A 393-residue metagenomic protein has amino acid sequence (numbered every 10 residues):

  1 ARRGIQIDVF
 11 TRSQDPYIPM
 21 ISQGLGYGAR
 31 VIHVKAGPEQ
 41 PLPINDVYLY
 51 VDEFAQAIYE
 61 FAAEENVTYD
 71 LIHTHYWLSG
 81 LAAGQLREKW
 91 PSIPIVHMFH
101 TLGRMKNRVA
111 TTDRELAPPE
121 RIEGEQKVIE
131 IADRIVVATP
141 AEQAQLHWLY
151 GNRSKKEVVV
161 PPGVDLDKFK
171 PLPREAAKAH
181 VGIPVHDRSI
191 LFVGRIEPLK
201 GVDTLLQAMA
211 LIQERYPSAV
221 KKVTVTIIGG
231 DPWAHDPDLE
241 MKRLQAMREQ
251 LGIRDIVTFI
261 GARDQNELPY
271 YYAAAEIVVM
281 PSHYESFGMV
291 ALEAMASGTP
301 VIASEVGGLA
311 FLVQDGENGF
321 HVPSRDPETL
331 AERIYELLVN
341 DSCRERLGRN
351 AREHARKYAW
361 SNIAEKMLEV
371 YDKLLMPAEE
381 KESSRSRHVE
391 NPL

Functional and structural regions predicted by a protein language model:
R2-Y69, P392: A conserved catalytic-core segment of Leloir-type glycosyltransferases
S13-Q14, I18, P118, Q126-K156 (+1 more regions): A short, active-site helix/loop in glycosyltransferases that binds the activated sugar's phosphate group
K170-I183: A short helix/loop element that forms part of the nucleotide-sugar donor recognition site in Leloir-type
A262, Y270-A275: Short alpha-helical donor nucleotide-sugar binding micro-motif in glycosyltransferases
H283: Aromatic "clamp/platform" in nucleotide-sugar-dependent glycosyltransferases that forms part of the donor/acceptor
P300-A303, V313: Short hydrophobic beta-strand element within catalytic cores of glycosyltransferases and related nucleotide-activated
D315-G316, F320-P327, E336-D341: Conserved acidic donor-binding segment of nucleotide-sugar-dependent glycosyltransferases
T329, E336, C343-K357, K373: A short, well-ordered alpha-helix in the C-terminal region of glycosyltransferases
